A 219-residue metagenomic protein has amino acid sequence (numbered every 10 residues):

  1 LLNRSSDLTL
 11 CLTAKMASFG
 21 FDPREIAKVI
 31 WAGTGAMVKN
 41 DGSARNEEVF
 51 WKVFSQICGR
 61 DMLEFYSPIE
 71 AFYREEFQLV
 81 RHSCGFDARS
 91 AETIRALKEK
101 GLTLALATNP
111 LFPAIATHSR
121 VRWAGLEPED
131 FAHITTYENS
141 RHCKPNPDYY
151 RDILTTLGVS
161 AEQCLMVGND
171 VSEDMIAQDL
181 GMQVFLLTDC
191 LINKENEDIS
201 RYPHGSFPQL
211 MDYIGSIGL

Functional and structural regions predicted by a protein language model:
L1-V29: Active-site neighborhood of HAD-like aspartate-dependent phosphohydrolases
L8-T13, A27, E47-K52, A114 (+1 more regions): An amphipathic alpha-helix signature
S18-G20, G59, G101, G125 (+2 more regions): Glycine-centered loop/turn motif at secondary-structure junctions
F21-R74: A metal-dependent, Asp-based hydrolase signature
T34-E48, F77-G85, N139-Y149, S172 (+1 more regions): Short amphipathic alpha-helical segments at helix boundaries and their inter-helical linkers
R45, V49, L63-S67, R74-A105: Short, acidic loop-to-helix structural element flanking the phosphoryl-transfer center in phosphate-processing enzymes
A91, R95-A96, L111-F112, T117-L219: Asp-based, Mg2+/Mn2+-dependent phosphohydrolase catalytic module
A107-N109: A cross-family glycoside hydrolase active-site/sugar-binding cleft signature
